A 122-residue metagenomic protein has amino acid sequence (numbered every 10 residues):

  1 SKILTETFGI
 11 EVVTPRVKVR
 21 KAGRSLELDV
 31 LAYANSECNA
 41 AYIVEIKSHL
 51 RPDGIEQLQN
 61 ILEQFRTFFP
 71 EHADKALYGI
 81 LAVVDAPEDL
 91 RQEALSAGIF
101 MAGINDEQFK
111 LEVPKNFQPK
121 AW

Functional and structural regions predicted by a protein language model:
S1-T7: Amphipathic, low-proline, heptad-repeat alpha-helices and/or compositionally biased low-complexity charged/polar-rich
F8-E37: Active-site metal-binding core of divalent-cation-utilizing nuclease and nuclease-like domains
K18-V19, H49, D85, E107: Short, solvent-exposed coil/turn elements at secondary-structure transition points
G23, V30, P70, V84 (+1 more regions): Alpha-helix boundary/capping detector
L28-G54, L58-E63, G79: Conserved catalytic cores of phosphodiester-cleaving nucleases, focusing on short active-site segments
C38, A73-D74: Alpha-helix termination/capping residues and helix-transition junctions
G54-H72, Y78-D85, D89: Short, charged, amphipathic alpha-helix that recurs within catalytic cores of restriction-modification and other
L77-W122: Domain-level recognition of nuclease-like catalytic cores that cleave nucleotide substrates
